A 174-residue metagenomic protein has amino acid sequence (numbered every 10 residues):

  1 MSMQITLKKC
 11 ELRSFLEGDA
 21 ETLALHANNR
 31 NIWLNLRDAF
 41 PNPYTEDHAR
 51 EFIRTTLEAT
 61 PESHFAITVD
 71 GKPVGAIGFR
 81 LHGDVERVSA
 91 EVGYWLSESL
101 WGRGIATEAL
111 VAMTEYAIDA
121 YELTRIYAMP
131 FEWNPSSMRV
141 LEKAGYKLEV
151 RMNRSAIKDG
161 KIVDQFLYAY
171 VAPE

Functional and structural regions predicted by a protein language model:
M1-E21, L25-N31, H64-E174: Acyl-donor (CoA/ACP) binding surface of acyl/acetyltransferases
N31-R54: Conserved GNAT-fold acetyl-CoA-binding loop/helix
L34, T60-S63: Amphipathic alpha-helical interaction segments
T55-P61, Y146: Short loop/turn motifs at secondary-structure junctions and domain boundaries
